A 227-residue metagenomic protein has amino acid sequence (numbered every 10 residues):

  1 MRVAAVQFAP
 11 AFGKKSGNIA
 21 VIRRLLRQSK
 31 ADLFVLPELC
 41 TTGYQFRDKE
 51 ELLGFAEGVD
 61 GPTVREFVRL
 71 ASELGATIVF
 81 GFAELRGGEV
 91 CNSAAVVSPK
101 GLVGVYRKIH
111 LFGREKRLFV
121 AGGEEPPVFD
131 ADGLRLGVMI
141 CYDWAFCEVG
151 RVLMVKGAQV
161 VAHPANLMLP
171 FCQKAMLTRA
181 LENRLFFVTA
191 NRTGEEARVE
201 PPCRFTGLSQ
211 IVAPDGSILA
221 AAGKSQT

Functional and structural regions predicted by a protein language model:
M1-A5: Extreme N-terminal starter segment of soluble prokaryotic enzymes
Q7-A9, P37, R107, N191: Residue-level recognition of beta-strand->loop/alpha-helix junctions
Q7-L25: N-terminal phosphate-binding loop and adjacent alpha-helix
R24-P99, M168-N183: Cys-nucleophile CN-hydrolase/nitrilase-fold catalytic domain and related Cys-dependent amidase chemistry that acts on
P62-T77, A145-T227: CN hydrolase (nitrilase-like) catalytic-core segments centered on the catalytic cysteine and neighboring Lys/Glu
L85-K156, A165, K174-T178, F205: Active-site catalytic loop in hydrolytic enzyme cores
